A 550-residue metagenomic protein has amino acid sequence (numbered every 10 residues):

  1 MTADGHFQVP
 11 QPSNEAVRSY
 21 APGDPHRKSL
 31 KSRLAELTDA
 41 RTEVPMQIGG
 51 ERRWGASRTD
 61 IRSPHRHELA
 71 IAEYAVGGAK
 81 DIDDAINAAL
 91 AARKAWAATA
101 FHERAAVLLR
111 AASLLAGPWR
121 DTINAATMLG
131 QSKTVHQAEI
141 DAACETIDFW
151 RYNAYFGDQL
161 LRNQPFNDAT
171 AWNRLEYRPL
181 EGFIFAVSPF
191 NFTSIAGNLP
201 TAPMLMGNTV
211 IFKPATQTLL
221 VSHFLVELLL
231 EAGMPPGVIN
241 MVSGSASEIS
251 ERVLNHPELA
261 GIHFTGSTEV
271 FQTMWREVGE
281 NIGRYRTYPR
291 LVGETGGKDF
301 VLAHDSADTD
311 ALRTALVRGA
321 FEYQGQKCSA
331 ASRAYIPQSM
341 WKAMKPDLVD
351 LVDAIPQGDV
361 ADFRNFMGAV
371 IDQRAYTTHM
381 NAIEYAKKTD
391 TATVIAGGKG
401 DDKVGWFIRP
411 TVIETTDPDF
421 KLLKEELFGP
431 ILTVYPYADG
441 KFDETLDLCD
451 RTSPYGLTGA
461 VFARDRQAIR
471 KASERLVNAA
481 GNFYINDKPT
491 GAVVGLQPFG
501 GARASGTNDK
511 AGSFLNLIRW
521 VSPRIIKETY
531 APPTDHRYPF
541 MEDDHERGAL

Functional and structural regions predicted by a protein language model:
M1-I71, A549: Hydrophobic face of amphipathic alpha-helices that form TPR/SEL1-like repeat modules and related alpha-solenoid
M1-Q8, E15, S19, H65-G77 (+11 more regions): Conserved C-terminal structural/oligomerization subdomain of aldehyde/semialdehyde dehydrogenase
E36-D39, M46-E73, G78-I82, Y155-D168 (+5 more regions): Non-catalytic terminal/interface segments that mediate subunit docking, oligomerization, and allosteric communication
T38, A79-L90, K94-A95, A105-D121 (+1 more regions): Long amphipathic alpha-helix in the N-terminal Rossmann-like dinucleotide-binding domain of NAD(P)-dependent
E68, A89, R104, T127 (+9 more regions): Residue-level signal for inorganic ion chemistry
M128, I147, Y155-A311, A504 (+1 more regions): Rossmann-like NAD(P) dinucleotide-binding subdomain of oxidoreductase/dehydrogenase enzymes
S132-T134, V210-K213, P257, K298-L302 (+5 more regions): Short beta-alpha connecting loops at secondary-structure transitions that line or flank enzyme active sites
L228-G233, N255-H256, G261, E269-P418 (+5 more regions): ALDH superfamily catalytic-core signature
